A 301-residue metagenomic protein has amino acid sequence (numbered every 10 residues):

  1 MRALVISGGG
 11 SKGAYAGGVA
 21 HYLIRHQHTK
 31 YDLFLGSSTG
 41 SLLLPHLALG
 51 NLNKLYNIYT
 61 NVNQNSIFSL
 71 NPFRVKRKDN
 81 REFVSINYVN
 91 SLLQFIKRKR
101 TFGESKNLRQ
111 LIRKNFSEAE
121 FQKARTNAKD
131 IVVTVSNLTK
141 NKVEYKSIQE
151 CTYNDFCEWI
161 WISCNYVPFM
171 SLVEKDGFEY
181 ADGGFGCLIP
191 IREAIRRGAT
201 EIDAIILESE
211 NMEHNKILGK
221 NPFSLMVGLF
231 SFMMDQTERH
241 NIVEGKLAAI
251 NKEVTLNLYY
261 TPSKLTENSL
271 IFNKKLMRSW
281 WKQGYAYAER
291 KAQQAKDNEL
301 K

Functional and structural regions predicted by a protein language model:
M1-S37, P45-K301: Patatin-like phospholipase
